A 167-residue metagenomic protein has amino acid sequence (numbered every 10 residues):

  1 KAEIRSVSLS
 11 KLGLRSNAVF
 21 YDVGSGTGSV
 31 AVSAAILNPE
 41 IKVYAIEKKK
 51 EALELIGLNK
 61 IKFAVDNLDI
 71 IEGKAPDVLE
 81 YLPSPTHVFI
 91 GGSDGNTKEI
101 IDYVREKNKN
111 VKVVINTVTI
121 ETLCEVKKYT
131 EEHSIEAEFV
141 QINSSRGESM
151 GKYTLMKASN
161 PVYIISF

Functional and structural regions predicted by a protein language model:
A2-N17: Conserved alpha-helix/loop element of class I SAM-dependent methyltransferases that forms part of the SAM/SAH-binding
N17-G26: Conserved class I S-adenosyl-L-methionine
G26, E51, E121: Conserved Rossmann-like nucleotide-cofactor binding loop
T27-P39: Conserved SAM-binding loop of SAM-dependent methyltransferases across substrates and taxa, primarily the Class I
E40-Y44: Short beta-strand element of Class I
I46-P85: S-adenosyl-L-methionine
S84-G92, K112: Short SAM/SAH-binding signature in class I
Y103-S159: C-terminal substrate-binding/active-site "lid" region of AdoMet-derived donor-dependent transferases
